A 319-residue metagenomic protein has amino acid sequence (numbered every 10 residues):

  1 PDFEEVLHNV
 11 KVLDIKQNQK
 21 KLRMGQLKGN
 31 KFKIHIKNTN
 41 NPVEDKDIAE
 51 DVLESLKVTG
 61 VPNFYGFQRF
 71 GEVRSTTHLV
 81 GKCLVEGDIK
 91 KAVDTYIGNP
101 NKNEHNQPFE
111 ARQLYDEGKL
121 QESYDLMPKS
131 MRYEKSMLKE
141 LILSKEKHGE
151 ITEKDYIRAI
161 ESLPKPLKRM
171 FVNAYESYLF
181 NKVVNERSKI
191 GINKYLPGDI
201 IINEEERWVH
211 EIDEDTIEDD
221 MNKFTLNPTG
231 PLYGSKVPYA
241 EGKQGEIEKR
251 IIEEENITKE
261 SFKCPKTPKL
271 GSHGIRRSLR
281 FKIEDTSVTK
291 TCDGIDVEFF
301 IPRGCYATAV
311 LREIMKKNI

Functional and structural regions predicted by a protein language model:
P1-G294, E298, P302, R312 (+1 more regions): Extended, charged/glycine-rich binding lobes that contact polyanionic ligands
C305: ATP-binding Walker
